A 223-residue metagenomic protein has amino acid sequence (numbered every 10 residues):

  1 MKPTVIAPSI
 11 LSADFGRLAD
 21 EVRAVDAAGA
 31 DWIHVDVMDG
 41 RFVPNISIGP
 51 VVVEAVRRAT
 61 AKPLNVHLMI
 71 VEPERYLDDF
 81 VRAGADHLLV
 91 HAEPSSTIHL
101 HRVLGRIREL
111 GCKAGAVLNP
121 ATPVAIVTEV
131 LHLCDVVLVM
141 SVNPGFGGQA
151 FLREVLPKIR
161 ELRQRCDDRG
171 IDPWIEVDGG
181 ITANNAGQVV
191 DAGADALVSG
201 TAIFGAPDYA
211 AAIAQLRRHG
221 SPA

Functional and structural regions predicted by a protein language model:
A7, D26, W32-H34, N65 (+4 more regions): Conserved beta-strand positions in the central sheet of alpha/beta enzyme cores
S9-A13, M38-G40, M69-P73, E93-S95 (+4 more regions): Active-site beta-loop-alpha junctions enriched in small/polar residues
R17, A59, P63, R75-D79 (+1 more regions): Conserved anion-binding
L18, V25, D36, F80 (+6 more regions): Conserved, mostly hydrophobic/aromatic
V22, E74-R82, T122-L133, I181-L197: Catalytic cores of alpha/beta
A27-W32, A85, C134, A194: A structural motif
W32-P50, A92-S96, V142-A150: Glycine-rich, proline-tolerant flexible connector loops at the mouths of alpha/beta enzymes
V190, A202-A223: C-terminal helical cap(s) of enzyme catalytic domains, especially alpha/beta-barrels
